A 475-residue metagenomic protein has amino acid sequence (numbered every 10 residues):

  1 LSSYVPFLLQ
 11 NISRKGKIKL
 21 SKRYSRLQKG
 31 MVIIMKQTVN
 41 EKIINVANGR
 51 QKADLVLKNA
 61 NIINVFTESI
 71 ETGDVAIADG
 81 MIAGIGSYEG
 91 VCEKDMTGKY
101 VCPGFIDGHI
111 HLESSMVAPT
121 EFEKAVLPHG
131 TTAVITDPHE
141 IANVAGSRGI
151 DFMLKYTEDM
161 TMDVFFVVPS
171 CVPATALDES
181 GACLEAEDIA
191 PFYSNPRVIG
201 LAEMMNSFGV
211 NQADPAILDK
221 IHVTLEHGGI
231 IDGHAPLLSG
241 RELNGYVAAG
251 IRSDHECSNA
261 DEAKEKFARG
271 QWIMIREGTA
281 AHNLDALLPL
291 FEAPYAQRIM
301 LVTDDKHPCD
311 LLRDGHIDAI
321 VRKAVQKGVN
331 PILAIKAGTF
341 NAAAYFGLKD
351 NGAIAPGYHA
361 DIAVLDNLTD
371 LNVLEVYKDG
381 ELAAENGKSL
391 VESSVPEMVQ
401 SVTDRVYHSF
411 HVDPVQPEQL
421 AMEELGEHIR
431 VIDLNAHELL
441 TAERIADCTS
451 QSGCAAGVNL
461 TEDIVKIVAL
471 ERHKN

Functional and structural regions predicted by a protein language model:
P6, Q10, K17-I33: Short, positively charged and aromatic/hydrophobic N-terminal segments
R26-G73, I77-A78, G86, L127-H129 (+2 more regions): Active-site microenvironment of metallo-dependent hydrolases
K36-A47, T120-I230, P294: Divalent-metal coordination cores built from histidine and acidic residues
Q51-N59, D79, Y88-T136: Replace "His-x-His-based motif
D54-L55, D74, C92, G104 (+12 more regions): Structural motif
A60, G80, G98, H109 (+8 more regions): Divalent metal-coordination and catalytic microenvironments
H111-E113, H139-I141, P169-A174, M204-S207 (+4 more regions): Active-site beta-loop-alpha junctions enriched in small/polar residues
C183-E203, G209-M274, A281-V302, L312-K327 (+2 more regions): Histidine/acidic residue-rich metal-binding segments in metalloenzymes
